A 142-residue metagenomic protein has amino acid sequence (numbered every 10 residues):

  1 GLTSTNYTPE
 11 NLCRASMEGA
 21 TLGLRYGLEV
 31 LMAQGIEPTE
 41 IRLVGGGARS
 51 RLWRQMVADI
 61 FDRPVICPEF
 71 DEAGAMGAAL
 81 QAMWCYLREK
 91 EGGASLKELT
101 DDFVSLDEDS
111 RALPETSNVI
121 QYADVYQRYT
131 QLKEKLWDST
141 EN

Functional and structural regions predicted by a protein language model:
G1-N142: Glycine/Thr-rich phosphate-binding loops that ligate phosphate moieties of nucleotide and other phosphorylated ligands
